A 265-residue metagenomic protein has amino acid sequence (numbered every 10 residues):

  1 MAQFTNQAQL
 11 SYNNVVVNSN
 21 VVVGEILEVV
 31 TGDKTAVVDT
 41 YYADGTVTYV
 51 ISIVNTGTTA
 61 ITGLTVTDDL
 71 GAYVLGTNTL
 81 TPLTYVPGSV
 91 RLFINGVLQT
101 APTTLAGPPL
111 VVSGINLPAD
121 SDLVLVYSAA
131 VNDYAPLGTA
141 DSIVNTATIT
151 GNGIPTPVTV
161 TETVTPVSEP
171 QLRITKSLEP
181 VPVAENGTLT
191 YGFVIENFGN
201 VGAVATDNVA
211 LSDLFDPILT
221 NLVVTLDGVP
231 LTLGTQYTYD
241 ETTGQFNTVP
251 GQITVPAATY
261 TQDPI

Functional and structural regions predicted by a protein language model:
M1-I265: Exported/extracytosolic protein signature
